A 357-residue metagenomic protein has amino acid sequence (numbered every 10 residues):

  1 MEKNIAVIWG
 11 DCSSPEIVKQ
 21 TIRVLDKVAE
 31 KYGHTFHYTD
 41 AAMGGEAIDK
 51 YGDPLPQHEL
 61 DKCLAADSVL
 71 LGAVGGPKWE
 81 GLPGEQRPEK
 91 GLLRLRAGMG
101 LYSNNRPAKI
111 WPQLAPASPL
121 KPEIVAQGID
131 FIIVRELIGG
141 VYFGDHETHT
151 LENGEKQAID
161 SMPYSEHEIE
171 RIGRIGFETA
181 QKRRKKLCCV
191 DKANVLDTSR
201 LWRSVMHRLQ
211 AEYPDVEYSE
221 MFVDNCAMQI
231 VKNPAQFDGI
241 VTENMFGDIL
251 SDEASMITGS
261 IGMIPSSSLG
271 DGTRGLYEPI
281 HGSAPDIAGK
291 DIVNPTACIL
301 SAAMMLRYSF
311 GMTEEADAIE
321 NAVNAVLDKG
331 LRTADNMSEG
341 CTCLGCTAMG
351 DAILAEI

Functional and structural regions predicted by a protein language model:
M1-I5: Extreme N-terminal starter segment of soluble prokaryotic enzymes
A6-R23, K27-A29, N153-D224, Q236: Glycine-rich phosphate/diphosphate-binding loop of Rossmann-like nucleotide-binding domains
D11-S14, D67, V134, G176 (+4 more regions): Buried hydrophobic positions in well-ordered alpha/beta secondary-structure cores of metabolic enzymes
D26-H34, A65-S68, A97-N104, I110 (+10 more regions): Generic secondary-structure signature for well-ordered alpha-helical cores
G33-Q57, M228-I230: N-terminal beta-loop-helix "entrance" segment that forms/cooperates in small-molecule cofactor or anionic ligand
G45-I48, V231-L331: Glycine-rich phosphate/nucleotide-binding loop
D49-I159, M245-G247: N-terminal glycine-rich phosphate/adenylate-binding segment common to multiple enzyme folds
I138-G139, F143-R183, L187-C188, A193-V195 (+2 more regions): Glycine-rich phosphate/pyrophosphate-binding loop and the adjoining helix
